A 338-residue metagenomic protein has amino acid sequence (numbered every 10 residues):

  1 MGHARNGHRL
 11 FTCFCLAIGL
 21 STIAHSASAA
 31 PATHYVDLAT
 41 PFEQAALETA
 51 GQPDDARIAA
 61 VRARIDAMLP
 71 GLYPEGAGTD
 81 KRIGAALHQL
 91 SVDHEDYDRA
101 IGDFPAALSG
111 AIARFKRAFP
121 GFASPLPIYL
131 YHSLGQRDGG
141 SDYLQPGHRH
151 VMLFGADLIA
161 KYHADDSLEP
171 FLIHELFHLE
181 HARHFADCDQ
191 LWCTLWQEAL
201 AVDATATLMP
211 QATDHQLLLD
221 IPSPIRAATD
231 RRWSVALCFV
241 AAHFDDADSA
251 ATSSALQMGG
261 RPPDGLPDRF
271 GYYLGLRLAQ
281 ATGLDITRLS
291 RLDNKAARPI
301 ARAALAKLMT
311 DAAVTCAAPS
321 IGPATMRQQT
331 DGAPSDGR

Functional and structural regions predicted by a protein language model:
G2-F14: Bacterial N-terminal signal peptides that target proteins for export
F11-I23: Bacterial N-terminal signal peptides
I23-A29: Sec/Tat signal peptide C-region and signal peptidase I cleavage site
A29-G84: N-terminal mature-domain "stem" immediately C-terminal to a signal peptide or N-terminal signal-anchor/transmembrane
A85-S223: Acidic/His-rich structured neighborhood in mature extracellular/periplasmic domains
L218-L237: Small-residue-rich helix-loop
A236-R327: Pan-zinc metallopeptidase signature
